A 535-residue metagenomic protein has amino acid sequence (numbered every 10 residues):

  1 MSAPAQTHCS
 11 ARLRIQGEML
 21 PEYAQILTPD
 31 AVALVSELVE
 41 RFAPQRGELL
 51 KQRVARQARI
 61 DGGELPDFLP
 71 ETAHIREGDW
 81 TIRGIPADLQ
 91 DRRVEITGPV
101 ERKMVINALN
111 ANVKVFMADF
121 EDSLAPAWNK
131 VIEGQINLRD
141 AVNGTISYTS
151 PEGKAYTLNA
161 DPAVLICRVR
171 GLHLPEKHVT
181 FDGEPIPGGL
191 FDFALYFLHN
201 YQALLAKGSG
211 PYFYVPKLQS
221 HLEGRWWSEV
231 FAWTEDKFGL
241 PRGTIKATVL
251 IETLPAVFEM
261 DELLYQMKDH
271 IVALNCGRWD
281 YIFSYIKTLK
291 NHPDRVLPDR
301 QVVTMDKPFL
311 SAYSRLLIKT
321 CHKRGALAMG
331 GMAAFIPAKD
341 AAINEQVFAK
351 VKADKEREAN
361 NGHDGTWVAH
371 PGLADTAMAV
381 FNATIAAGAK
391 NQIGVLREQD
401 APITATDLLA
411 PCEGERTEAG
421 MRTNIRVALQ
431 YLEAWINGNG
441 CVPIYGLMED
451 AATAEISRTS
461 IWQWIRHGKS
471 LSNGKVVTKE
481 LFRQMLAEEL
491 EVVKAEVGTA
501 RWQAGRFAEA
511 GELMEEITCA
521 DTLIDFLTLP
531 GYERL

Functional and structural regions predicted by a protein language model:
A3-R41, E64-G78, P86, Q90-V100 (+4 more regions): Conserved alpha/beta-domain cores
P44, E48, Q52-R59: Subunit-assembly interface segments of extracellular/virion macromolecular structures
V113-K154: Hydrophobic or amphipathic alpha-helical targeting/insertion segments
